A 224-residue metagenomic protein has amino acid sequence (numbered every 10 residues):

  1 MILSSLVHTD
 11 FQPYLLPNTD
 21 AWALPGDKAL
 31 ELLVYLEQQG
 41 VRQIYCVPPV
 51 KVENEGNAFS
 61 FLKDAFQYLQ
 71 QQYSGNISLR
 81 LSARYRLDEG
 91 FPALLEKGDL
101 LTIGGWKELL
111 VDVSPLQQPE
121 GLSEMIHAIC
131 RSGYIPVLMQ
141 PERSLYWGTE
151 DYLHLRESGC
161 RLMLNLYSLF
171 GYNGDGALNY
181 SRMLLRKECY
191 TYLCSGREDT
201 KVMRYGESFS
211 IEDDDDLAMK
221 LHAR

Functional and structural regions predicted by a protein language model:
M1-N76: An N-terminally biased module of ancient metal coordination in phosphate/nucleic-acid-related enzymes
S5-P13, I44-C46, L79-A83, L109-V113 (+3 more regions): Hydrophobic faces of well-ordered beta-strands that scaffold small-molecule active sites in alpha/beta enzyme cores
Y14-L16, P49-V50, S82-D88, S114-L116 (+3 more regions): Active-site beta-loop-alpha junctions enriched in small/polar residues
A23, E53, Q117-Q118, S144-W147 (+1 more regions): Acidic-and-aromatic substrate-binding clefts and catalytic sites of carbohydrate-active enzymes
E37, C130, L185-R186: Non-catalytic positions within long, well-ordered alpha-helices that form the structural scaffold/packing of enzyme
G56-L162: Extended substrate/RNA-proximal surfaces in nucleic-acid metabolism proteins
K187-Y205: Short acidic/histidine-rich active-site segments
E207-R224: Mid-to-C-terminal alpha-helical segments outside catalytic/metal-binding sites
